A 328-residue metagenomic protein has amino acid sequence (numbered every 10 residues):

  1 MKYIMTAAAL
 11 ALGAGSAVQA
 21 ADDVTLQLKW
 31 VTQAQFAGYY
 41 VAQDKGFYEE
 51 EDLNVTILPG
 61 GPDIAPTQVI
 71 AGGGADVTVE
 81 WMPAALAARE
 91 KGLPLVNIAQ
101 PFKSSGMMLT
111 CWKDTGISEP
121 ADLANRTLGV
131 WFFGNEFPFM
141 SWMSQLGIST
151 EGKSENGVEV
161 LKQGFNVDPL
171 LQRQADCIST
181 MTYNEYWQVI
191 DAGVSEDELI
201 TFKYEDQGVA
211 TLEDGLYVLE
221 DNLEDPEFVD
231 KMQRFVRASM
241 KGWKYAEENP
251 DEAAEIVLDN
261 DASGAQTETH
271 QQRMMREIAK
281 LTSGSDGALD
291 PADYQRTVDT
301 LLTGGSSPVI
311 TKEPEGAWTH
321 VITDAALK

Functional and structural regions predicted by a protein language model:
M5-G15: Bacterial N-terminal signal peptides
G15-A21: Sec/Tat signal peptide C-region and signal peptidase I cleavage site
D23-Q163, P169-Q172, D176-Y183, Y204 (+1 more regions): Short, glycine-/small- and polar/acidic-enriched structural segments that line small-molecule recognition paths
D44, A71, E90, S144-I148 (+7 more regions): Sec-exported extracytoplasmic/periplasmic mature domains
P101-C111, S195-E224, R276-I278, G316 (+1 more regions): Periplasmic-binding protein-like
T150-V158, E196-I200, D225, V229 (+2 more regions): Short, surface-exposed acidic
E224-G305: Secondary-structure end/capping motifs
Y294-K328: Conserved C-terminal helix/tail region of periplasmic/extracytoplasmic solute-binding proteins
